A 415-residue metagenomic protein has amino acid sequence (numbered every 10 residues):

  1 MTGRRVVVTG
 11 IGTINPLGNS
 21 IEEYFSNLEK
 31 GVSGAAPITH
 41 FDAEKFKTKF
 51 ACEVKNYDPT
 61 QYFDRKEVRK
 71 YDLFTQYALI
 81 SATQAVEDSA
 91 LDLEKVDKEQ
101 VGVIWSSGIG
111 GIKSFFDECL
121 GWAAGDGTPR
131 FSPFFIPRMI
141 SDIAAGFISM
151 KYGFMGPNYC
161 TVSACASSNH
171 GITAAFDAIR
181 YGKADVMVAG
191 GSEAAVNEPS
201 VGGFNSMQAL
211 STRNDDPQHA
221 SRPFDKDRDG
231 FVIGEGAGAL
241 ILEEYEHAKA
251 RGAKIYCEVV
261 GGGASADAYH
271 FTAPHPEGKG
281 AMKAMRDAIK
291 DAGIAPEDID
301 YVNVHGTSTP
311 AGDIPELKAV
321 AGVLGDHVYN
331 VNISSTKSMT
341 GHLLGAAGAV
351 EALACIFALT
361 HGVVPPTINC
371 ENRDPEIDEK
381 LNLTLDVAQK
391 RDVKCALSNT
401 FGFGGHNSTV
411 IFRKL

Functional and structural regions predicted by a protein language model:
M1-V8, K95-K98, A292-P296, Y329 (+1 more regions): Flexible, low-complexity linker/loop segments at domain and module junctions
R5-T9, A36, D215-A292, Y301: Condensing-enzyme catalytic core mediating Claisen C-C bond formation in acyl metabolism
V8, E23-F25, E29-S163, S192-V201 (+1 more regions): Conserved beta-ketoacyl condensing-enzyme motif
E22-N27, K113-T128, A178-Y181, V201-N214 (+3 more regions): A glycine- and small-aliphatic-rich helix-loop capping segment at beta-alpha/alpha-beta transitions that lines
A78-L91, A144-Y152, P157-E193, F231-A253 (+3 more regions): Active-site-proximal alpha-helical scaffold in enzymes
A85-D97, A248-I255, M285-Y301, V323-H327: Phosphate/pyrophosphate-binding loops at sites that engage ATP/ADP/AMP, CoA/4′-phosphopantetheine, polyphosphate
G125-S132, T173, D177, E193-A250 (+2 more regions): Glycine-/small-residue-rich "gating" segment that lines the acyl/pantetheine channel and substrate pocket
K183-D229, G262-P276, G306-D313, N330-L381: Acyl-CoA/ACP chain-elongation machinery
